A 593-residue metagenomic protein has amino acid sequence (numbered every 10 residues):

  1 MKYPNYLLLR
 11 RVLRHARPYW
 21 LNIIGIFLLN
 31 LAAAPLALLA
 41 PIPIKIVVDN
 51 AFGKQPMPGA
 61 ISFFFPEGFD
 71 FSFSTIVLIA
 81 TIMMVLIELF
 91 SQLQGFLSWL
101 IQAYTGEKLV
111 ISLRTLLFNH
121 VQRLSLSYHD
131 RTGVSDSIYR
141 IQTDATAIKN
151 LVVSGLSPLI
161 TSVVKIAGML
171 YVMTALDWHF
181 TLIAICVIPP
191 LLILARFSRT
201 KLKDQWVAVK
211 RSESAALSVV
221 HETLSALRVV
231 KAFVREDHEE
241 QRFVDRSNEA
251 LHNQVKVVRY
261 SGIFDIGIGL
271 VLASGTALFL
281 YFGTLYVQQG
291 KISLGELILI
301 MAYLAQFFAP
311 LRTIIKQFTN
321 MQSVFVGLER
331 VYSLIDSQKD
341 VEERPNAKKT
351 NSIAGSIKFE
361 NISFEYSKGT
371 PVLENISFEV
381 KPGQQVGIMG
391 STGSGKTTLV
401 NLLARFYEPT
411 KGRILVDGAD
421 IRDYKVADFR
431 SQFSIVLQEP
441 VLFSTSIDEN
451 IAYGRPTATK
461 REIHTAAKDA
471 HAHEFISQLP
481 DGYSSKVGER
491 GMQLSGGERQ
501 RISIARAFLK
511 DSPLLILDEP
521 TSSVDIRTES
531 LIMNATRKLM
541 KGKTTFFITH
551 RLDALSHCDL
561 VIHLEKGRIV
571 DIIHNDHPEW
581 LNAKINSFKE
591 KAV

Functional and structural regions predicted by a protein language model:
M1-A40, F52-M83, F90, Q94-Q102 (+13 more regions): Membrane-integrated ABC transporters
K2, Q55-P56, E107, R114-Y139 (+7 more regions): Short intracellular "coupling" helices and adjacent cytoplasmic loop segments at the cytosolic face of multi-pass
R17-W20, L126-S127, T143-V152, L156 (+8 more regions): An intracellular "coupling" helix at the cytosolic face of ABC transporter transmembrane type-1 domains
N22-P35, M84, S154-A208, F279-I292 (+1 more regions): Transmembrane helices of ABC transporter permease
F27, L31-L39, V85-F96, I148-L151 (+5 more regions): Hydrophobic alpha-helical transmembrane bundles that constitute the permease/transmembrane domains of multi-pass
A60-G68, D340-S352: Pre-NBD coupling/linker segments of ABC/ABC-like ATPases
V172-C186, Y260-E329, L334-I335: Helix-loop-helix
E343, T350-V593: ABC-type nucleotide-binding domain
